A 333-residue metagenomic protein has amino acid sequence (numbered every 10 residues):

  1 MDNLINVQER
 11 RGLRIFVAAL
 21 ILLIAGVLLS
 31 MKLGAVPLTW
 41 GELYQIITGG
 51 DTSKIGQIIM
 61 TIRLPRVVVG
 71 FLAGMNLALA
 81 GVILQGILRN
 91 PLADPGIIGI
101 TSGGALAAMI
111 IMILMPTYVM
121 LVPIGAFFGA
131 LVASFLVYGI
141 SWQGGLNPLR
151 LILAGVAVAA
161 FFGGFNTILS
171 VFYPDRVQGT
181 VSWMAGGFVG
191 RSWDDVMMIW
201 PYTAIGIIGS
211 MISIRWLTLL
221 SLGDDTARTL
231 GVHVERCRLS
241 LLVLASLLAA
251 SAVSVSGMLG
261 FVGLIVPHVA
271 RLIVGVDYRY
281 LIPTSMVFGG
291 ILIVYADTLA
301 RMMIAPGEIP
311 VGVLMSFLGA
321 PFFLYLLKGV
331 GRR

Functional and structural regions predicted by a protein language model:
M1-R333: Alpha-helical transmembrane segments in inner-membrane proteins
